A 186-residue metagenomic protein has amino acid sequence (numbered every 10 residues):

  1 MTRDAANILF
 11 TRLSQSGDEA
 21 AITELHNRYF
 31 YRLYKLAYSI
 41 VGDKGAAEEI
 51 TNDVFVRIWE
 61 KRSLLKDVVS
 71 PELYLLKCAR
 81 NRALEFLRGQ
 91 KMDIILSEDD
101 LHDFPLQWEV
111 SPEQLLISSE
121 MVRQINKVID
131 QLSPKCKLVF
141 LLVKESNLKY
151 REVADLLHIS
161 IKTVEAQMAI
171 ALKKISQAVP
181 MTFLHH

Functional and structural regions predicted by a protein language model:
M1-R32, E113: N-terminal module of bacterial RNA polymerase sigma factors
T2-R3, R12, I95, Q124 (+2 more regions): C-terminal edge and immediately downstream basic/flexible tail or linker adjoining helix-turn-helix-like DNA-binding
R3, D93-L115: Internal acidic/polar
Q15, F55-S70, Q90-K91: Sigma70-family region 2
Q15-T23, K35-T51, L184-H186: Short, charged helix-capping/linker segments at alpha-helix termini
K35, E49-V56, V69-N81: Structural recognition of an alpha-helix C-terminal capping motif at a helix-to-coil junction
S63, R80-S97: Arg/Lys-rich amphipathic alpha helix in sigma70-family domain 2
K127-D130, P134, L138, L142 (+1 more regions): Helix-turn-helix DNA-binding module
